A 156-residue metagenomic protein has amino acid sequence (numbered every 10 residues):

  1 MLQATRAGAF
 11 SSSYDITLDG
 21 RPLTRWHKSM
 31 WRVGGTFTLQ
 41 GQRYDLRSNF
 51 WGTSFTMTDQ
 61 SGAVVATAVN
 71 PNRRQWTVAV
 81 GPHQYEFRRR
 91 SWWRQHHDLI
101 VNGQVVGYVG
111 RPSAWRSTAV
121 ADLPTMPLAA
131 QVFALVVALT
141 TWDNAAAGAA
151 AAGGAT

Functional and structural regions predicted by a protein language model:
M1-T156: Intrinsically disordered, low-complexity proline/glycine-rich segments
